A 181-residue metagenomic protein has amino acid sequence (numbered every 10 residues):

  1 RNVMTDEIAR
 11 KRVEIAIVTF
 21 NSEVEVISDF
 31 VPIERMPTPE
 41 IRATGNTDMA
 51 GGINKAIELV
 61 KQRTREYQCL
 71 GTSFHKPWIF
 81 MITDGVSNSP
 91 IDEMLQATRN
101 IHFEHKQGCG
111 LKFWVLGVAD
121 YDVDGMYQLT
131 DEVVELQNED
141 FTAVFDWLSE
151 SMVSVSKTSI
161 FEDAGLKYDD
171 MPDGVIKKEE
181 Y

Functional and structural regions predicted by a protein language model:
R1-I27, I79, V115-V118: Von Willebrand factor
N2-A9, K61-T72, I101-G108: Alpha-helix termini
I17, A56, T72-P90: DG-centered beta-turn motif at the end of beta-strands
E25, M36-H75, K112-G125, E139-W147: Von Willebrand factor
S28-R35, L129: Short, flexible, mixed-charge acidic loops at enzyme active sites
S28-V31, C69-G71, N88-M94: P-loop NTP-binding core
G85-L129, E135: VWA/integrin I-like adhesion module and closely mimicked acidic/polar interface patches used
T130-K178: C-terminal helix of von Willebrand factor
